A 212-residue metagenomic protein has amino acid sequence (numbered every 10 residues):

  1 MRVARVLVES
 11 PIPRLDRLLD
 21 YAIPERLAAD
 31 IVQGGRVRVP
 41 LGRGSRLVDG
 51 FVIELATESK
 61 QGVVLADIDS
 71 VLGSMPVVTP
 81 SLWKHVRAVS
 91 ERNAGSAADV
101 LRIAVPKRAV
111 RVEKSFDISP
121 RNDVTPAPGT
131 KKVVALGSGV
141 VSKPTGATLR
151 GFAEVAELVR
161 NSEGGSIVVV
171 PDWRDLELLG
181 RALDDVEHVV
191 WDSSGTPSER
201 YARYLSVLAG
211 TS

Functional and structural regions predicted by a protein language model:
M1-S212: Accessory, non-ATPase domains that flank or precede helicase/AAA+ motor cores in DNA-metabolism machines
